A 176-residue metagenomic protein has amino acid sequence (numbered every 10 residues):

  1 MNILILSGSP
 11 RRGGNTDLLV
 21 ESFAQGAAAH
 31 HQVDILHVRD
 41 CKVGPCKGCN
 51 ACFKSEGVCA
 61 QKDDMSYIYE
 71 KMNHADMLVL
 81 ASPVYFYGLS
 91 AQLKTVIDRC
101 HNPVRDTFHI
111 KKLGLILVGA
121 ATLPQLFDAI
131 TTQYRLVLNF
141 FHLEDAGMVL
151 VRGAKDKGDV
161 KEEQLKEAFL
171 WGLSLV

Functional and structural regions predicted by a protein language model:
M1-A81, Y87-P103, G158, E162-V176: N-terminal beta1-alpha1-beta2 submodule of the flavodoxin-like/Rossmannoid cofactor-binding fold
G8, V38, L117-A120, V151: Cofactor-binding loop segments of dinucleotide-utilizing enzymes, especially the Rossmann-like FAD- and NAD(P)+-binding
I35-H37, Q61, L115, G147-L150: Structural signal for conserved beta-strand scaffold positions within catalytic alpha/beta enzyme cores
P83, G153-A154: Flexible loop residues that form catalytic and substrate-binding hotspots at small-molecule/glycan-binding clefts
V84-F86, A120-A121: Short glycine-rich anion-binding loops that position phosphate/pyrophosphate groups of nucleotides and phosphorylated
F108-M148: Short, glycine-/small-residue-rich phosphate/pyrophosphate-handling segment
Y134-V151, D159-E162, F169-V176: A charged, well-structured terminal subsegment
